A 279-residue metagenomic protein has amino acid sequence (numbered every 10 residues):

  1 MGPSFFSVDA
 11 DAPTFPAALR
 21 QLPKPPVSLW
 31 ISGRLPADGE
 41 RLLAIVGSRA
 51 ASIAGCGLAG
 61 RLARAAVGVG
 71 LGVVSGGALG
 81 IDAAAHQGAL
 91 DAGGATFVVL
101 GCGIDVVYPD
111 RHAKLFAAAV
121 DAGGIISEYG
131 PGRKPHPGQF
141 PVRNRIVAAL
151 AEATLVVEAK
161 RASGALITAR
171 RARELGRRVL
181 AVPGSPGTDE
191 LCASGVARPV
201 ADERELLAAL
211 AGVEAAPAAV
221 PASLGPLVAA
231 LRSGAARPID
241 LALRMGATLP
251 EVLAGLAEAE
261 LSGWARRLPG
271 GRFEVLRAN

Functional and structural regions predicted by a protein language model:
G2-N279: Glycine-biased, small-residue-rich flexible motifs in mid-sequence functional cores and linkers
